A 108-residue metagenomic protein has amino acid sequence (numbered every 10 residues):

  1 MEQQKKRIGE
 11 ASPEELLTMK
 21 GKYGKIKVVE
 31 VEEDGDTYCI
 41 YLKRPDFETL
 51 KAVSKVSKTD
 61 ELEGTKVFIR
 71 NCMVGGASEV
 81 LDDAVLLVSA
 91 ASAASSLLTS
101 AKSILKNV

Functional and structural regions predicted by a protein language model:
M1-E48: Short, charged/polar N-terminal "headpieces" of proteins
E32-V108: Short, surface-exposed, charged amphipathic helix/loop patches that serve as local interaction elements
